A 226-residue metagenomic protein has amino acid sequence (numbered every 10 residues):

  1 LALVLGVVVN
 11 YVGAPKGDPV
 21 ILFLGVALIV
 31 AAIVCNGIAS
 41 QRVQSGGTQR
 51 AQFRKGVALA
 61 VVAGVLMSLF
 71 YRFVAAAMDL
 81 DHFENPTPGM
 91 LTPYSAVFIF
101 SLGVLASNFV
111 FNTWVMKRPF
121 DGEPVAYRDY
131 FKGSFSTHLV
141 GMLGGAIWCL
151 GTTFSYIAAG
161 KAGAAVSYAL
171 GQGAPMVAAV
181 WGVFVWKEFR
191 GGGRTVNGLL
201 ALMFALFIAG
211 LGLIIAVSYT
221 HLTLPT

Functional and structural regions predicted by a protein language model:
L1-V20, M176-V196: C-terminal transmembrane-helix exit sites in multi-pass transporters
A2, G6, A32, M67 (+6 more regions): Alpha-helical transmembrane segments of multipass membrane proteins
L3-V7, G17-V43, V57, V62 (+1 more regions): Hydrophobic transmembrane alpha-helices of multi-pass small-molecule transport proteins
A14-K16, H82-F83, L91, F154-G173 (+1 more regions): Structural motif at transmembrane-helix junctions in multi-pass transporters
I21-V26, V30-V34, T48-S95, L143-T153 (+1 more regions): Glycine-/small-residue-enriched transmembrane alpha-helix faces in small-molecule transporters and effluxers
G37-S45, N112-F120, G182-R190: C-terminal ends of transmembrane helices
G56-A58, V62-V65, D81-I147, L202-L206: Hydrophobic alpha-helical transmembrane segments of multi-pass integral membrane proteins, especially transporters
T220-T226: Conserved small/polar residues in nucleotide/adenosyl-binding loops
